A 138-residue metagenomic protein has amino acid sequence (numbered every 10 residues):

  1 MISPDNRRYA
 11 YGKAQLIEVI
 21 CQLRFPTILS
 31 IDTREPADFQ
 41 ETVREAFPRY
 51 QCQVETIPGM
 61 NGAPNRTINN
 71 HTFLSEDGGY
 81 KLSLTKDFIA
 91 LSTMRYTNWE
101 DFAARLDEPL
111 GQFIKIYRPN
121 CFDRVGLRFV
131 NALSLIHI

Functional and structural regions predicted by a protein language model:
M1-K86, A90: N-terminal low-complexity, intrinsically disordered segments
F25-L29, R95, N131-L133: Beta-strand elements of well-folded, non-transmembrane domains
T33-E35, E55, G59, M94-Y96 (+2 more regions): Generic alpha-helix signal with a bias toward terminal, lower-confidence helices and secondary-structure junctions
T42, M60, Q112, L127-V130 (+1 more regions): Short, surface-exposed, charged/polar-biased interaction segments
L82-V130: Aromatic- and glycine-enriched beta-alpha-beta binding-site module
I136-I138: Conserved small/polar residues in nucleotide/adenosyl-binding loops
